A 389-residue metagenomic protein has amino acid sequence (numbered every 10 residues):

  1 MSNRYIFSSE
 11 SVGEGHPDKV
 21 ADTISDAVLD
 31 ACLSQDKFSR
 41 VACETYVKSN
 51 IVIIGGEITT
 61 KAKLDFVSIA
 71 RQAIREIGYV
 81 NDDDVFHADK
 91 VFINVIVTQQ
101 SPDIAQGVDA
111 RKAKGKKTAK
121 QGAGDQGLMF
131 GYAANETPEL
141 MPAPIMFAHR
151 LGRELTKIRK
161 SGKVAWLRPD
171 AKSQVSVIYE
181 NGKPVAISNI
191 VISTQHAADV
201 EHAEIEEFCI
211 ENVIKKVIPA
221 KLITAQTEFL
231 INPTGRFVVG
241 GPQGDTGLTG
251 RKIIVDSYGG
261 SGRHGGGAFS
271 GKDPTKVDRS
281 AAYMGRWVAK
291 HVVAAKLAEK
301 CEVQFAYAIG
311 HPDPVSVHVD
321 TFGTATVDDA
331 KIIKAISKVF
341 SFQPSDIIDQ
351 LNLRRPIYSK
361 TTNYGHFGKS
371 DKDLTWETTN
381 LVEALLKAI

Functional and structural regions predicted by a protein language model:
M1-A42, Y46: N-terminal, positively charged regions that mediate nucleic acid binding
S8, R75-V239, N363, G368-L385: Glycine-rich, mobile lid/loop segments that gate access to catalytic sites or pores
E10-V12, H16-A21, Q121-E136, V238-R263 (+2 more regions): Conserved phosphate/anionic-ligand binding catalytic regions in large, soluble enzymes, centered on
S39-C43, A171-V177, T227-I231, L297-A308: A short glycine-rich, hydrophobically flanked beta-strand micro-motif that places a catalytic Asp/Glu for divalent metal
A42-T60, I309-D313: Short, charge-patterned binding micro-sites
K48, K300, A308-I389: Internal helix-turn-beta structural module
K61-S68, L140, A198-I205, A325-I332: Short, conserved charged micro-motifs
V200-V293: Glycine-rich anion/phosphate-binding loop at the beta-strand->alpha-helix junction
